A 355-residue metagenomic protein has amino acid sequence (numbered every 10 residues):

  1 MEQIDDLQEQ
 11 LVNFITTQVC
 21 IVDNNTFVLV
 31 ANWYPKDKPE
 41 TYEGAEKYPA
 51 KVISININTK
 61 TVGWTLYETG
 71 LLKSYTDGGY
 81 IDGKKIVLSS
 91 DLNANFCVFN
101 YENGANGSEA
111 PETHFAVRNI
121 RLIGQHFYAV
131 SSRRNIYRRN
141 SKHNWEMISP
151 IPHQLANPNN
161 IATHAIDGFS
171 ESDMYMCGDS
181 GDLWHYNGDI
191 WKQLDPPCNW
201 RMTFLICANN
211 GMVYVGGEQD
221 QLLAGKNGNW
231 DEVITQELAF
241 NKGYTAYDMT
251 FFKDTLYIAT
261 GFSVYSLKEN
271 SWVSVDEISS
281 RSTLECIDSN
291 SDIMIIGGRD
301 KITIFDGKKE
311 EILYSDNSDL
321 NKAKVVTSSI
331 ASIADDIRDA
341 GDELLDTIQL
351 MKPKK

Functional and structural regions predicted by a protein language model:
D5-Y48, T69-D77: Beta-strand-rich domains and repeat architectures in extracellular enzymes and scaffolds, especially beta-propellers
Q8-L11, T65-L71, E109-T113, P150-P158 (+3 more regions): Surface loop/turn motifs at the tips and blade-to-blade linkers of beta-strand repeat domains
N13-C20, E68-G83, T113-Q125, N159-A165 (+4 more regions): Repeated scaffold domains used in trafficking and secretory/extracellular systems, primarily beta-propellers
V28, K85-L88, F127-A129, M174-Y175 (+3 more regions): Conserved beta-propeller blade signature
W33-K36, A50-K51, D91-F96, R133-I136 (+4 more regions): Loop/turn residues immediately N-terminal
N58, N100-G104, N140-H143, Y186-I190 (+3 more regions): Short loop/turn segments that connect beta-strands within beta-propeller blades
I136-G225: Solenoidal tandem-repeat scaffolds enriched in leucines and small polar residues
I148-N159, Q236-F240, N317-M351: Surface-exposed loop and turn segments in beta-propeller and other repeat-based domains that flank or scaffold
